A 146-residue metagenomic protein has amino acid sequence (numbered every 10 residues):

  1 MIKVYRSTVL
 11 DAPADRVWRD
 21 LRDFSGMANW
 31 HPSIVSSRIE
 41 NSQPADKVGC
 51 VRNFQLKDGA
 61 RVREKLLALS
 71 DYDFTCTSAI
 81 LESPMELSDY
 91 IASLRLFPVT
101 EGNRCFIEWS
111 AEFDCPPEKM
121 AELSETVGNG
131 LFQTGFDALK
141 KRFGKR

Functional and structural regions predicted by a protein language model:
M1-Q43: Hydrophobic ligand-binding cavity/cleft-lining segments
I2, D58-A60, S88, N103: Short acidic/polar mixed-charge low-complexity motifs
R6-T8, V62-A68, I91-P98: Hydrophobic/aromatic beta-strand elements that line small-molecule binding cavities or substrate pockets in beta-rich
L10, K57, T100-G102: A generic beta-sheet turn/junction motif
A14-D15, A68-D73, L96-F106: A short, structured loop/turn motif at beta-sheet edges
N29, R38-M85, T134, A138 (+1 more regions): Glycine-rich portal/gate segments that line the openings of hydrophobic small-molecule binding cavities
L81-T134: Beta-strand/loop substructures that line and gate deep hydrophobic ligand-binding cavities in soluble
